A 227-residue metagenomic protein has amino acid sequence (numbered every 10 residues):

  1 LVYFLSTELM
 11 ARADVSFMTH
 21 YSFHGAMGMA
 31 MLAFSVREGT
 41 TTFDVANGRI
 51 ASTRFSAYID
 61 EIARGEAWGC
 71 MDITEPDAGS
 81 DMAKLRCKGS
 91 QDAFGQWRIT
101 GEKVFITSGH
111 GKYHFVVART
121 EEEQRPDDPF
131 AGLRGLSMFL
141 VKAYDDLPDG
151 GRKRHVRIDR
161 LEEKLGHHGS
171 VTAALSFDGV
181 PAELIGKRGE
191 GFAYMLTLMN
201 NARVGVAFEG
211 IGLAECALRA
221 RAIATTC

Functional and structural regions predicted by a protein language model:
L1-A13, S22, I50-A51, D81-M82 (+3 more regions): Alpha-helical interface subdomain recognition
L1-S56, D60, R64, I106-G109: Internal helix-loop-helix
G25-A30, E38, D77-D81, F105-S108 (+3 more regions): Flexible loop/turn segments at secondary-structure boundaries
G65-I73: A short, Trp-centered hydrophobic/proline-enriched beta-strand micro-motif
D77-S80, F105-T107, P129-F130, K164-V171: Short Gly/Pro-enriched turn/cap motifs at secondary-structure boundaries
C87-S90: A structural signal for short hydrophobic beta-strand segments in well-ordered beta-sheet cores
Q96, T100-K153: A short core secondary-structure module
D146-D159, K164, V171-A202, A220-C227: A glycine-rich, basic-preceded beta-loop-alpha segment at the flavin cofactor/substrate interface of flavin-utilizing
